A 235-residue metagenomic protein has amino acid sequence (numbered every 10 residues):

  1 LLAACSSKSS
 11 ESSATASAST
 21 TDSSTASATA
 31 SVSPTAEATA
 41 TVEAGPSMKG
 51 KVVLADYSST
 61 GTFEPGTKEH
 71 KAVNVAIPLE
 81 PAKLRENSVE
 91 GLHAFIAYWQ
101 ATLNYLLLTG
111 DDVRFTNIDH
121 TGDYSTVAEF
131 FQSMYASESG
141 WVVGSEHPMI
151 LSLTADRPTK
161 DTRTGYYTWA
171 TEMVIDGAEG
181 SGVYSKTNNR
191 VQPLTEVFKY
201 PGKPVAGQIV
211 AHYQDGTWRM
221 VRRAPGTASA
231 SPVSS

Functional and structural regions predicted by a protein language model:
L2-A4: C-terminal motif of bacterial Sec signal peptides marking the signal peptidase cleavage site
K8-V32, A40-V53, R157-S235: Exposed beta-sheet edge and beta->alpha loop/turn motif
A16-Y98, S235: Extracytoplasmic low-complexity, Pro/Thr/Ser/Ala/Gly-rich segments that lie immediately after a secretion/anchoring
P65-S145: Core segments of small alpha/beta cavity-forming domains
E138-P158: A short, amphipathic edge element
